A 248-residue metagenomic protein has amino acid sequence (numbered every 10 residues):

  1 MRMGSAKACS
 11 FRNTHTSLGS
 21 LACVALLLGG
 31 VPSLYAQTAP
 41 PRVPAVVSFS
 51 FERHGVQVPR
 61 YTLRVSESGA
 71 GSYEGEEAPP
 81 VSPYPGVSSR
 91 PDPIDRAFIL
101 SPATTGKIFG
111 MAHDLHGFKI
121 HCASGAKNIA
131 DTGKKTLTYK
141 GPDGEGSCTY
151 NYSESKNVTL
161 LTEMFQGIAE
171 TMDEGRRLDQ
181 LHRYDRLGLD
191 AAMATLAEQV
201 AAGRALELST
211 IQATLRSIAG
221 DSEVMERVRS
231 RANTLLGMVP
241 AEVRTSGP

Functional and structural regions predicted by a protein language model:
M1-H15: N-terminal secretory signal peptides that target proteins for export/translocation
G19-G30: Bacterial N-terminal signal peptides
L34-G55, F118-P248: Short, well-ordered, aromatic-rich surface patches in folded extracellular/luminal domains
V43-A45, E52-S88: N-terminal secretory signal peptides
T62-S66, P83-V87, P91-L100, G144-E154: Short amphipathic beta-strand/extended segments with alternating polar/hydrophobic composition
G75-R96, L196, Q212-R216: Acidic/histidine-rich, surface-exposed loop or edge segments in extracytoplasmic proteins
S101-G125: Charged, amphipathic alpha-helical segments
